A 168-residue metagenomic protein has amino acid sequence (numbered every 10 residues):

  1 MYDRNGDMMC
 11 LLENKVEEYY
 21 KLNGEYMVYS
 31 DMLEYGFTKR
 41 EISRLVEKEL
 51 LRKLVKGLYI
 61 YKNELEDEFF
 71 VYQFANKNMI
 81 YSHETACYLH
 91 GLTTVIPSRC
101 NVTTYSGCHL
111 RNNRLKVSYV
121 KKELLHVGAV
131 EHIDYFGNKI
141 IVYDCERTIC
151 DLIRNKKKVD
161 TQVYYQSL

Functional and structural regions predicted by a protein language model:
M1-K15, F74: Short alpha-helical segments that sit at the start of domains
Y19-E34, V46, L54, L58-L168: Nucleic-acid-binding surface
F37: Short phosphate-binding/catalytic loops that engage adenosine nucleotides
R40: Key DNA-contact positions within bacterial/archaeal DNA-binding proteins
E49: Glycine-centered, phosphate/nucleic-acid-interacting loop/turn motifs that mediate DNA/RNA or nucleotide
